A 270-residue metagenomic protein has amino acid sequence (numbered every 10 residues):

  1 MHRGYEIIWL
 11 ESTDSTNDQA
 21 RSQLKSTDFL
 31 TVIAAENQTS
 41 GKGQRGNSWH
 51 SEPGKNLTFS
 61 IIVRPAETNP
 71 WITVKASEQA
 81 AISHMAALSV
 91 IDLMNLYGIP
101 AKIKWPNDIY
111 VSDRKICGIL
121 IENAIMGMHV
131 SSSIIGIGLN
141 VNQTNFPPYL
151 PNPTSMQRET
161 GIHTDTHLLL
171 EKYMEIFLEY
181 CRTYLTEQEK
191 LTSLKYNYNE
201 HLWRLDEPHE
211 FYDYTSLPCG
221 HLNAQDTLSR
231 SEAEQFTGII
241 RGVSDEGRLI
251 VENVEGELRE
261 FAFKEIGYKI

Functional and structural regions predicted by a protein language model:
M1-L96, C117, H163, L217-T227 (+2 more regions): N-terminal lobe of the biotin/lipoate ligase/transferase fold
T16, F59, D108, G138 (+2 more regions): Residue-level signal for inorganic ion chemistry
A34-E36, S60-I62, K104, L120-E122 (+1 more regions): Short beta-strand segments
A86-M128, G138: Acidic (Asp/Glu) carboxylate-rich active-site/surface patches
M128-R158: Short, acidic (Asp/Glu-rich) active-site segment that either coordinates a divalent metal cofactor
G161-A233: Conserved, helical-rich catalytic subdomain that frames metal- and/or nucleotide-binding sites in enzyme alpha/beta
P208-I270: Conserved RNA-binding domains used in RNP assembly and mRNA/RNA metabolism
